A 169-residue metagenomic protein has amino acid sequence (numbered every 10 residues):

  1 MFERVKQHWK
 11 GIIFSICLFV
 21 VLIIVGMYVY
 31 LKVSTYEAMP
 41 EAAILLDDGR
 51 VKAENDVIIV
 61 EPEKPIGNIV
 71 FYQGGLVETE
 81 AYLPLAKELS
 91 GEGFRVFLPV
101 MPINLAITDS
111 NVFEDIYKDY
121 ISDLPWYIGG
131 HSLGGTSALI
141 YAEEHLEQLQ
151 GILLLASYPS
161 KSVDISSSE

Functional and structural regions predicted by a protein language model:
M1-G49: N-terminal membrane-anchoring alpha-helices
K52-I66, Y117-S122: Short beta-strand-to-loop junctions in surface cap/lid or active-site-entrance loops
I66-G74: Short beta-strand element of the alpha/beta-hydrolase
G75-L85: The serine-hydrolase catalytic nucleophile loop
A86-A106: Conserved alpha/beta-hydrolase
G129-A138: Gly/Ala-rich beta-loop-alpha elbow adjacent to hydrolase catalytic centers
Q150-E169: The feature captures the conserved acid-bearing segment of alpha/beta-hydrolase catalytic domains
